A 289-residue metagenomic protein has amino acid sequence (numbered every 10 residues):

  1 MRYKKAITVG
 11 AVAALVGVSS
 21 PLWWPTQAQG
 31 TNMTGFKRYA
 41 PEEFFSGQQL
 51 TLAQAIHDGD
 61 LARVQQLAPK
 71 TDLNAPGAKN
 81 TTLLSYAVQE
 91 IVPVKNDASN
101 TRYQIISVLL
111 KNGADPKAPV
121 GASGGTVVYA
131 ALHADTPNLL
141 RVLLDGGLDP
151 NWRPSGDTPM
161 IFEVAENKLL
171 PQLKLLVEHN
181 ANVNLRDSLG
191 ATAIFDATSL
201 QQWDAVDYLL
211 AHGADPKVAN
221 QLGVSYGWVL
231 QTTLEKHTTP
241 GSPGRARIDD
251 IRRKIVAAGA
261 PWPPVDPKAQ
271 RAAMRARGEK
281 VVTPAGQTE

Functional and structural regions predicted by a protein language model:
M1-A11: N-terminal Sec-pathway targeting helices
G10-S20: Hydrophobic membrane-insertion alpha-helices, especially the h-region of bacterial N-terminal signal peptides
Q29-Q48, H212, Q221-L222, W228-E289: Ankyrin-repeat-protein effector appendages
T31-Y86: N-terminal segments that cap or nucleate solenoid repeat domains
F44-L52, P76-P93, P119-A130, R153-I161 (+2 more regions): Ankyrin-repeat boundary/"N-cap" motif
Q54-G59, Y86-R102, Y129-T136, E163-L169 (+3 more regions): Ankyrin repeat A-helix N-terminal signature
Q65-D72, Q104-D115, R141-D149, K174-N182 (+2 more regions): Ankyrin repeat domain, specifically the short helix-to-loop turn at the C-terminus of the second helix of each repeat
D149-F195: Eukaryotic tandem repeat interaction scaffolds
